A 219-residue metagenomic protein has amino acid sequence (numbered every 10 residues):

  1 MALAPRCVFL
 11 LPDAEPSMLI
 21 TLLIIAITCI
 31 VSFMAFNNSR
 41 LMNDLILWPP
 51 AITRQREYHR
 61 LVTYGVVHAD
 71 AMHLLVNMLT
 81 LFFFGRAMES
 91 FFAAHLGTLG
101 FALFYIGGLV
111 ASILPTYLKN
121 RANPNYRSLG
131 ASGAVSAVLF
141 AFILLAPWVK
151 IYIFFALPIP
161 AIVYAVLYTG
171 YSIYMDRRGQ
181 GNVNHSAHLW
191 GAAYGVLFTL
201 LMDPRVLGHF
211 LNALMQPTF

Functional and structural regions predicted by a protein language model:
A2-F219: A detector for small-residue-rich transmembrane helices and their helix-helix packing motifs
